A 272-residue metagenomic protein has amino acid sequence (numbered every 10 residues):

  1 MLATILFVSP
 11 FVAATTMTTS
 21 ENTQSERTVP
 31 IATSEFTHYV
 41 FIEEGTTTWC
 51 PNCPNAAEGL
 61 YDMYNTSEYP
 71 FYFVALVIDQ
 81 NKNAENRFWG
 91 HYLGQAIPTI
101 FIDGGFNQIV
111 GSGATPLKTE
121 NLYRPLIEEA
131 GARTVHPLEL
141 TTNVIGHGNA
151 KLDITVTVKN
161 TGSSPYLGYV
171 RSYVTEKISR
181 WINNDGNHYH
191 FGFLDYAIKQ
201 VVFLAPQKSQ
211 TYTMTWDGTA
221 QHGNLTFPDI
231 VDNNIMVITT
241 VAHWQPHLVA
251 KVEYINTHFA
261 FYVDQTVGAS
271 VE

Functional and structural regions predicted by a protein language model:
M1-S25, V29-T33, I42, C50 (+1 more regions): Secretory targeting signatures
L2-A3, P10, T46, A96 (+2 more regions): Generic detector of short, well-ordered, non-transmembrane alpha-helical segments enriched in hydrophobic residues
A13, R27-V29, E58-N65, R124-A130: Intrinsically disordered, low-complexity boundary segments flanking structured domains
N22, P51-P54, A150-D153: A short linear-motif detector with a strong N-terminal bias
V29-F71: Local sequence-structure signature of Cys/Sec-based thiol-disulfide redox active-site neighborhoods
T37, Y69-E272: Short, conserved sequence motifs used for protein processing/export or organelle targeting and for catalysis
